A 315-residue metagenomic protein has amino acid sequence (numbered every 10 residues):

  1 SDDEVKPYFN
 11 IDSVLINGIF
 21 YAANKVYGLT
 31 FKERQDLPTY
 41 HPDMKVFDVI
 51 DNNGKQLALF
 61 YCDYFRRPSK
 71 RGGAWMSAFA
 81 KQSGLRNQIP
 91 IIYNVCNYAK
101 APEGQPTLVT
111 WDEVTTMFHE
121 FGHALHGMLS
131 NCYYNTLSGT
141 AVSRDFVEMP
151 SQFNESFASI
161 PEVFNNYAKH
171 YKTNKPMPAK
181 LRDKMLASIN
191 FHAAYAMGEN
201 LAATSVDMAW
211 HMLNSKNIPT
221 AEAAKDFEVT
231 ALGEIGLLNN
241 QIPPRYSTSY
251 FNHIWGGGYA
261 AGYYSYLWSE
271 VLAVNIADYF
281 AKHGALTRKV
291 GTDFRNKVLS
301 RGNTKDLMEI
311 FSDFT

Functional and structural regions predicted by a protein language model:
S1-G72, Q88-P90, K172-T173: Contiguous, non-catalytic segments that form substrate-binding/exosite surfaces or channel walls
S1-V5, P102, L186-F191: Flexible glycine/proline-enriched surface loops and loop-helix/loop-strand junctions
D3, D112-E113, A141, E309: A generic hydrophobic-helix recognition signal that picks specific residues within alpha-helical hydrophobic
K6-I11, P106-T110, G256-A261: Extended, non-catalytic structural segments that build the interaction scaffolds of large macromolecular assemblies
V14, D112-T116, L267: A generic "alpha-helical surface" signal
N17-K32, L37-H41, Q56-F60, E120 (+5 more regions): C-terminal, non-catalytic "cap/extension" segments appended to globular domains
T39-H41, D48-T115, N239-P244: Active-site-adjacent "gating/activation" loops or surface patches in catalytic cores
